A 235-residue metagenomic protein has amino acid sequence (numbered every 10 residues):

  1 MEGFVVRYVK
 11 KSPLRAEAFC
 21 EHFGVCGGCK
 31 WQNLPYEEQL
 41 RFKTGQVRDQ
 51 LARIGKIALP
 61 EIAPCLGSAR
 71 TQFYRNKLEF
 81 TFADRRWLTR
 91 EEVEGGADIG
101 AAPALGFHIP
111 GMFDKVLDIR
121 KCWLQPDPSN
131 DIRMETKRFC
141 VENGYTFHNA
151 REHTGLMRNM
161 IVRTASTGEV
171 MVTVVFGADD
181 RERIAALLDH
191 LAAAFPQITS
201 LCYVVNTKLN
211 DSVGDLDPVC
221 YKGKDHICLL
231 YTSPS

Functional and structural regions predicted by a protein language model:
M1-S233: Accessory RNA-recognition modules of RNA-modification enzymes
